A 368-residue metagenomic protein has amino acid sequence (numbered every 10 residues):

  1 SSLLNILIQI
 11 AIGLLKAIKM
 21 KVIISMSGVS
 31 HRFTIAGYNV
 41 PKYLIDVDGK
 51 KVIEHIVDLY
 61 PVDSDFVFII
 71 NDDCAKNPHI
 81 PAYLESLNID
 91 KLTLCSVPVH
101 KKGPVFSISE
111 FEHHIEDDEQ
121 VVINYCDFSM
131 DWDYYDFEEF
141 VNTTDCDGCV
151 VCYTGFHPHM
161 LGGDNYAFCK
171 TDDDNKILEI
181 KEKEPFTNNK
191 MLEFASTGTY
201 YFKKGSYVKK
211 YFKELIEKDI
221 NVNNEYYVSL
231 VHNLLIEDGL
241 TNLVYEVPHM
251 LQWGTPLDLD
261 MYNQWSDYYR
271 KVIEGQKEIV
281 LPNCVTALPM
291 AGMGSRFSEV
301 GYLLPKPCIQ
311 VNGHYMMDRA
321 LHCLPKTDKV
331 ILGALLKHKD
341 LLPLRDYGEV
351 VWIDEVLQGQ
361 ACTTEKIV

Functional and structural regions predicted by a protein language model:
S1-S2: Serine residues within intrinsically disordered or low-complexity segments
L7-I10, L15-I24, R32-N39, I45-D46 (+5 more regions): Conserved N-terminal catalytic core of the sugar/cofactor nucleotidyltransferase
V22, E193-T286: Conserved alpha/beta core of the MobA/IspD/sugar-nucleotide pyrophosphorylase nucleotidyltransferase superfamily
L44, C169-T171, V244, C308: A structural signal for short hydrophobic beta-strand segments in well-ordered beta-sheet cores
S109-E110, D136, L230-V231, M261 (+1 more regions): Alpha-helical elements of Rossmann-like donor-binding domains used by nucleotide-donor carbohydrate transfer enzymes
C126-F128: Short acidic donor-binding/metal-coordinating loop in glycosyltransferase active sites
M130-D219, D340-L342: Conserved core of the sugar-phosphate nucleotidyltransferase
